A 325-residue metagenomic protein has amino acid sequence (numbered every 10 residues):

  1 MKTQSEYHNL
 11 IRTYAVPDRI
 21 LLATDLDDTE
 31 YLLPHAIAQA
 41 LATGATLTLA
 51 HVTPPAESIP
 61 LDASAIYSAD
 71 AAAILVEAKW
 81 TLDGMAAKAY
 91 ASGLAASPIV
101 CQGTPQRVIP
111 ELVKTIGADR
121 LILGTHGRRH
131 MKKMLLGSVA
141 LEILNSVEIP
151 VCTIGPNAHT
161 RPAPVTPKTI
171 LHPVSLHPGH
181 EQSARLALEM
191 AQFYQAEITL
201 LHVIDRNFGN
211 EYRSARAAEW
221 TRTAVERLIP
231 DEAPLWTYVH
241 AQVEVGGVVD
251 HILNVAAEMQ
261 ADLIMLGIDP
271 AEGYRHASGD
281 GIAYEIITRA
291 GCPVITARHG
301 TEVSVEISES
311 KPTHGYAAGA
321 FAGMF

Functional and structural regions predicted by a protein language model:
Q4-I66, K168-S214, I229-P234, Y238-H240 (+3 more regions): Small/aliphatic-rich secondary-structure junction motif
Q39, V108-L112, I116, H251 (+1 more regions): CheY-like receiver
T43, I116, M259: Active-site charged/polar residues at nucleotide-handling catalytic sites that mediate phosphoryl, nucleotidyl
Y67-W80, Y212-R213, A217-W220: A short acidic, glycine-rich active-site loop that binds or catalyzes chemistry on phosphate/adenosine moieties
A96-P98, Y238-A241: Rossmann-fold cofactor-recognition segment
V100-V108, V243-H251: Charged docking surfaces used in two-component/phosphorelay signaling
R120-N145, L263-R289, H299-V305: Glycine-rich, Arg-bearing micro-motifs that act as flexible, cationic patches
A140-T160: Short, structured interface segments
